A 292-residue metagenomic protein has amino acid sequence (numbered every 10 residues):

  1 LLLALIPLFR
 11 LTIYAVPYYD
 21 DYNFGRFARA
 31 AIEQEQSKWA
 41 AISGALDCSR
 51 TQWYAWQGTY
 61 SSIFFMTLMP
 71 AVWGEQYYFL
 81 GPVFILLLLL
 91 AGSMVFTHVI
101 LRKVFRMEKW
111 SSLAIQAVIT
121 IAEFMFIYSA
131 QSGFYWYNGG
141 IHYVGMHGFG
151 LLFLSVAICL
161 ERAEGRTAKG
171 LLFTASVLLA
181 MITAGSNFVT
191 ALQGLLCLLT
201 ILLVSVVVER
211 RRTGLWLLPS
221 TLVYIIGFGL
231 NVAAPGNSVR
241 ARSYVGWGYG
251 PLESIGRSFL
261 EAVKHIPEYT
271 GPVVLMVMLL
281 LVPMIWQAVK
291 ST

Functional and structural regions predicted by a protein language model:
L1-I6: Start-transfer (signal-anchor) and selected internal transmembrane alpha helices of multi-pass inner/ER membrane
L11-V72, Y77-F79, V83, Y137 (+1 more regions): Transmembrane catalytic cores of multi-pass membrane glycosyltransferases and polysaccharide-assembly enzymes
W53, R106-A117, A168-L172, R212-S220 (+1 more regions): Membrane-interfacial loop-to-transmembrane alpha-helix junctions, especially the N-terminal start
F84-G92, G140-F153, L195-L199, M276-V277: Membrane-embedded alpha-helical segments of multi-pass membrane proteins, especially the transmembrane helices
F84-L113, L152: Transmembrane-helix motifs of polytopic, lipid-linked glycan transferases
F96-F105, F126-I127, V156-E164, T200-R211 (+1 more regions): Structural signal for the C-terminal ends of transmembrane alpha-helices and the immediately following loop
S111-E161, N187, P272-V273: Membrane-interface micro-motifs in multi-pass membrane enzymes
L171-F188: Membrane-interface alpha helices of multi-pass inner-membrane proteins
